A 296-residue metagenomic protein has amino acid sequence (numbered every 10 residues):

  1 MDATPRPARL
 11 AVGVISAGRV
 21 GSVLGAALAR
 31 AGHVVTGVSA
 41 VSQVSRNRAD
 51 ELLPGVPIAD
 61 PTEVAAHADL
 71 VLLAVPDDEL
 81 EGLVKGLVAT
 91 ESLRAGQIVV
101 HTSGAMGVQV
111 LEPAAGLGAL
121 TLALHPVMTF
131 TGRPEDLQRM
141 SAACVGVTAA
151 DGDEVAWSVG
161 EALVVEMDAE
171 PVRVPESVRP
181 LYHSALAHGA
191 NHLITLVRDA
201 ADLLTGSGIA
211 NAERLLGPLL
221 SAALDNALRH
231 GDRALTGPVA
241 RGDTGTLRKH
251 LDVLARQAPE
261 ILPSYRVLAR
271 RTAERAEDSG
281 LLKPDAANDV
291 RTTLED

Functional and structural regions predicted by a protein language model:
M1-H67: NAD(P)+-binding Rossmann beta1-loop-alpha1 motif at the extreme N-terminus of oxidoreductases
D2, R6, E213-D296: NAD(P)-dependent Rossmann-like dehydrogenase/reductase catalytic/cofactor-binding core
A8-A11, G96, A142: Phosphate-coordination loops involved in phosphoryl transfer and adenosine-cofactor binding
S22, A26-R30, E51, K85 (+3 more regions): Short, well-ordered alpha-helices that flank and scaffold nucleotide-derived cofactor binding pockets
H33-V34, A119, A169, I209: Short phosphate-binding/catalytic loops that engage adenosine nucleotides
Q43, N47, P57-E135: Rossmann-like NAD(P)(H) cofactor-binding subdomain of soluble oxidoreductases
R48-L52, A114, E135-R229: Internal alpha-helical scaffold of NAD(P)-dependent oxidoreductase catalytic cores
